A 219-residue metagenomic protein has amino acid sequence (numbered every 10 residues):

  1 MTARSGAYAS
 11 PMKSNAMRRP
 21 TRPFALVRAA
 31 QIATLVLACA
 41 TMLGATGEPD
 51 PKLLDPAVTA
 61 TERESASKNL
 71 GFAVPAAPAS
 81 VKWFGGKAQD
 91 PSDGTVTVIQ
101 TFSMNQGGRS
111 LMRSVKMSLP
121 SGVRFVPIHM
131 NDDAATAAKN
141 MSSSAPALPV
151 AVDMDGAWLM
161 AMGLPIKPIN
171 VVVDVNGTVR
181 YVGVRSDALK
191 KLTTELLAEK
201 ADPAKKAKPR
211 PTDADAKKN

Functional and structural regions predicted by a protein language model:
S5-A76, K205, N219: N-terminal targeting signals for export/organelle localization
N69-T97: A short beta-strand-turn-helix
P75-A77, G108, P149, P168 (+1 more regions): Proline-centered helix-kink/hinge sites
T95-S144, A157-M160, P211-N219: Structural microenvironment flanking redox-active thiols in thiol-disulfide oxidoreductases
R124, P149-V150: Conserved beta-strand segments of alpha/beta enzyme cores
S143-P146, M154-E195: Thiol/disulfide oxidoreductase modules built on the thioredoxin-like
E195-N219: Pro/Ala/Gly-rich low-complexity, hydrophilic intrinsically disordered segments
